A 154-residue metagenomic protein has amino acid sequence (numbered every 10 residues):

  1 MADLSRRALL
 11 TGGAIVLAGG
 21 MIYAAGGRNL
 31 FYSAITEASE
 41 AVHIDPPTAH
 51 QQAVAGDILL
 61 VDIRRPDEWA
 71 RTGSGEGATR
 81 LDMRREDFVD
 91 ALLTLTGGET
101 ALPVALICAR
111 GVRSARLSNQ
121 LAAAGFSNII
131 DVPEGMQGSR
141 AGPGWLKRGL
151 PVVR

Functional and structural regions predicted by a protein language model:
A2-A55, D67-P103, V112-R154: Rhodanese-like catalytic fold shared by cysteine-dependent sulfurtransferases and DSP/PTP-type phosphatases
L59-R64: Short hydrophobic beta-strand that contains or immediately precedes a catalytic carboxylate
I107: Short, surface-exposed ligand- or partner-binding patches at beta-edge/loop junctions that are enriched in aromatics
